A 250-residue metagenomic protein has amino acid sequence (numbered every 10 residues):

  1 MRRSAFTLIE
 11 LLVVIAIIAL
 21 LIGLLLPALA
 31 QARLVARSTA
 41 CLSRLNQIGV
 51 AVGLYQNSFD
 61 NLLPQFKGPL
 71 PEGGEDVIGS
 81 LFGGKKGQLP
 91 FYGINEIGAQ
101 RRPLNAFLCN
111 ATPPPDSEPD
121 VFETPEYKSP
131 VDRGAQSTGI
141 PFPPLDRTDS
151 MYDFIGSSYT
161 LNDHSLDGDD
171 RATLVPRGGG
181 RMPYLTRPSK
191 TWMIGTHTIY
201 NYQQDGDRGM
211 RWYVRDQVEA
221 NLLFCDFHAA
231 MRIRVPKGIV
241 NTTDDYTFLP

Functional and structural regions predicted by a protein language model:
R2-R33: N-terminal single-pass transmembrane signal-anchor helix
L25, A32, A36, V52 (+1 more regions): Conserved alpha-helical elements of the SDR catalytic core
Q31-L45: Aliphatic-rich helix starts adjacent to a transmembrane/signal segment
C41-P250: Short, well-structured segments within or immediately adjacent to enzyme catalytic domains that line ligand-binding
